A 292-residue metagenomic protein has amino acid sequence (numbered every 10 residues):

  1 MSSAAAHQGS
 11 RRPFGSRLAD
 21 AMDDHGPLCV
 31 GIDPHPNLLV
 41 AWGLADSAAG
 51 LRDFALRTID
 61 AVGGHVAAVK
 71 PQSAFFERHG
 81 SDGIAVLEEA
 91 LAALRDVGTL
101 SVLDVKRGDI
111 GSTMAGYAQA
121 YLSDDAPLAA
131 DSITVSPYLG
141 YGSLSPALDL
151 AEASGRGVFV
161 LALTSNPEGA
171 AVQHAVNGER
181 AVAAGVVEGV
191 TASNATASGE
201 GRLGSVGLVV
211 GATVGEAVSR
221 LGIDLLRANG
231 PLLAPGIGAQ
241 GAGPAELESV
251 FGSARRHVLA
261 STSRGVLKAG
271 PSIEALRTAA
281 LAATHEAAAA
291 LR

Functional and structural regions predicted by a protein language model:
S2-E89, A93-D96, L100-V102, T278-R292: Conserved N-terminal beta1-alpha1 strand-loop-helix module at the mouth
M22-D23, I59-H65, A92-D96, L148-S154 (+2 more regions): Acidic (Asp/Glu)-rich catalytic clusters
D24-L28, G64-A67, V97-T99, A129-D131 (+4 more regions): Short, well-ordered coil/turn segments that N-cap beta-strands
V30, V69, D104, I133 (+2 more regions): Conserved, mostly hydrophobic/aromatic
R78-A93, I110-G116, L139-E152, T213-I223 (+1 more regions): Active-site-adjacent beta->alpha loops and helix N-cap segments on the catalytic face of soluble alpha/beta enzymes
D109-G207: Conserved anion-binding
L208, A212-S261, G265-V266: A C-terminal functional module that forms or caps the active site or interfaces directly with catalytic machinery
L247-H257, K268-R292: C-terminal helical cap(s) of enzyme catalytic domains, especially alpha/beta-barrels
